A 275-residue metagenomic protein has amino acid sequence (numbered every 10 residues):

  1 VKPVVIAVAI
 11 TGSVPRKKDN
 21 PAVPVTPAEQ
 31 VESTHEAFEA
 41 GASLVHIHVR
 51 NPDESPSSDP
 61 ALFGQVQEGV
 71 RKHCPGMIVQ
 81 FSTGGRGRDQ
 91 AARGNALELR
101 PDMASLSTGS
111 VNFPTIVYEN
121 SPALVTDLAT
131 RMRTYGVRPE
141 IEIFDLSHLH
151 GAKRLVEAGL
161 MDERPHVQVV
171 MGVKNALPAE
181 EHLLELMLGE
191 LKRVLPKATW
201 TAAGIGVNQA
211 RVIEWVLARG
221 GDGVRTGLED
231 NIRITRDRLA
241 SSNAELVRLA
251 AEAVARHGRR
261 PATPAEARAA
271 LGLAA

Functional and structural regions predicted by a protein language model:
V1-A22, S105-N112: N-terminal small/glycine-rich loop or linker at the start of catalytic domains across soluble metabolic enzymes
V8, S55-F81, D127-T134, E185-K197 (+1 more regions): Alpha-helix-loop-beta-strand connector modules within alpha/beta enzyme cores
K18, S43-Q65, F113, V170-M171 (+2 more regions): Glycine-rich, proline-tolerant flexible connector loops at the mouths of alpha/beta enzymes
P27, S57-N120: Active-site beta->alpha loop and helix N-cap motifs at the rims of alpha/beta catalytic domains
Q30, A37, H48, A104 (+4 more regions): Conserved, mostly hydrophobic/aromatic
M103-L228, S242: Catalytic alpha/beta core domains of metabolic enzymes, predominantly
D222-L249, R256: Catalytic-face loop-and-helix region of soluble metabolic enzyme cores
R248-A275: Mid-to-C-terminal alpha-helical segments outside catalytic/metal-binding sites
